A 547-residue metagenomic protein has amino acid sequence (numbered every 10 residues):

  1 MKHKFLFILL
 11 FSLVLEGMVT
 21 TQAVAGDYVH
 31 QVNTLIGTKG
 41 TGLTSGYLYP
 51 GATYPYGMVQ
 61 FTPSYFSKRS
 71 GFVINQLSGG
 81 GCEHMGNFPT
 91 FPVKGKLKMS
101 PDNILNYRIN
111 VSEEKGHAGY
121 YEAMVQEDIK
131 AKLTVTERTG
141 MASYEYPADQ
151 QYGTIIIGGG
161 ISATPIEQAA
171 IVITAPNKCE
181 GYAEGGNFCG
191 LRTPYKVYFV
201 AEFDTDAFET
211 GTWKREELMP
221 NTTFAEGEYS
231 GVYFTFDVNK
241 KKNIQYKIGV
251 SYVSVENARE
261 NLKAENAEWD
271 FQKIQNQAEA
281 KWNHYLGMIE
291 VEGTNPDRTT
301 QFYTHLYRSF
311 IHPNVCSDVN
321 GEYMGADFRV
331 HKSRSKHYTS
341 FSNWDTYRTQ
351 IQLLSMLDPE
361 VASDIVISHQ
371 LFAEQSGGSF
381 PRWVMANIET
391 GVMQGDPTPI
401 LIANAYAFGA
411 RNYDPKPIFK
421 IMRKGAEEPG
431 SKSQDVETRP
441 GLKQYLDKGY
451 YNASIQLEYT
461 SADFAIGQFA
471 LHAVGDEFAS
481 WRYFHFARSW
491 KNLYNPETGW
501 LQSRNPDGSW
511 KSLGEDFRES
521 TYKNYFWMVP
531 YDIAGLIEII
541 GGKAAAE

Functional and structural regions predicted by a protein language model:
M1-I8: Bacterial N-terminal signal peptides that target proteins for export
H3, L15-E16, Y307, W344: Residue-level micro-sites within transmembrane alpha helices that shape and flank functional polar/acidic positions
K4, G17-M18, Q76, F88: Short linear motifs in intrinsically disordered/low-complexity regions
I8-G17: Bacterial N-terminal signal peptides
M18-A25: Sec/Tat signal peptide C-region and signal peptidase I cleavage site
A25-I351, S355-I400, N404-L457, A465 (+4 more regions): Accessory carbohydrate-recognition regions in carbohydrate-active enzymes
